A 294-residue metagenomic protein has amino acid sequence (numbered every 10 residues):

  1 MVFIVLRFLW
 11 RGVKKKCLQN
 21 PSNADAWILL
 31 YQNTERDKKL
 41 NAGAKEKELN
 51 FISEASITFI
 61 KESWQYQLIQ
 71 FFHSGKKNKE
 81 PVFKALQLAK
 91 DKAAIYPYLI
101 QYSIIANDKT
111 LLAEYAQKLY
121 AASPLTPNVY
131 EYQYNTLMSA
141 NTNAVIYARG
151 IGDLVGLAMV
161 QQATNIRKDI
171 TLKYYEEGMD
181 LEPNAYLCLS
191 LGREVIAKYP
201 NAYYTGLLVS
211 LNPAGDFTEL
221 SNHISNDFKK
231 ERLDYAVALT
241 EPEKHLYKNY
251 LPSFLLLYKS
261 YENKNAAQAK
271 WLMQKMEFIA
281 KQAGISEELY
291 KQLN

Functional and structural regions predicted by a protein language model:
M1-N135, S139-T142, M159-N294: ER/secretory pathway lumenal C-terminal domains and tails of membrane proteins involved in glycoprotein biogenesis
Y147-I151: Short His-Asn-centered micro-motif
G152-D153, A163: Short loop/turn segments at secondary-structure transitions that flank enzyme active sites
L154-A158: Extracytoplasmic/secreted cell-surface and envelope-processing proteins
